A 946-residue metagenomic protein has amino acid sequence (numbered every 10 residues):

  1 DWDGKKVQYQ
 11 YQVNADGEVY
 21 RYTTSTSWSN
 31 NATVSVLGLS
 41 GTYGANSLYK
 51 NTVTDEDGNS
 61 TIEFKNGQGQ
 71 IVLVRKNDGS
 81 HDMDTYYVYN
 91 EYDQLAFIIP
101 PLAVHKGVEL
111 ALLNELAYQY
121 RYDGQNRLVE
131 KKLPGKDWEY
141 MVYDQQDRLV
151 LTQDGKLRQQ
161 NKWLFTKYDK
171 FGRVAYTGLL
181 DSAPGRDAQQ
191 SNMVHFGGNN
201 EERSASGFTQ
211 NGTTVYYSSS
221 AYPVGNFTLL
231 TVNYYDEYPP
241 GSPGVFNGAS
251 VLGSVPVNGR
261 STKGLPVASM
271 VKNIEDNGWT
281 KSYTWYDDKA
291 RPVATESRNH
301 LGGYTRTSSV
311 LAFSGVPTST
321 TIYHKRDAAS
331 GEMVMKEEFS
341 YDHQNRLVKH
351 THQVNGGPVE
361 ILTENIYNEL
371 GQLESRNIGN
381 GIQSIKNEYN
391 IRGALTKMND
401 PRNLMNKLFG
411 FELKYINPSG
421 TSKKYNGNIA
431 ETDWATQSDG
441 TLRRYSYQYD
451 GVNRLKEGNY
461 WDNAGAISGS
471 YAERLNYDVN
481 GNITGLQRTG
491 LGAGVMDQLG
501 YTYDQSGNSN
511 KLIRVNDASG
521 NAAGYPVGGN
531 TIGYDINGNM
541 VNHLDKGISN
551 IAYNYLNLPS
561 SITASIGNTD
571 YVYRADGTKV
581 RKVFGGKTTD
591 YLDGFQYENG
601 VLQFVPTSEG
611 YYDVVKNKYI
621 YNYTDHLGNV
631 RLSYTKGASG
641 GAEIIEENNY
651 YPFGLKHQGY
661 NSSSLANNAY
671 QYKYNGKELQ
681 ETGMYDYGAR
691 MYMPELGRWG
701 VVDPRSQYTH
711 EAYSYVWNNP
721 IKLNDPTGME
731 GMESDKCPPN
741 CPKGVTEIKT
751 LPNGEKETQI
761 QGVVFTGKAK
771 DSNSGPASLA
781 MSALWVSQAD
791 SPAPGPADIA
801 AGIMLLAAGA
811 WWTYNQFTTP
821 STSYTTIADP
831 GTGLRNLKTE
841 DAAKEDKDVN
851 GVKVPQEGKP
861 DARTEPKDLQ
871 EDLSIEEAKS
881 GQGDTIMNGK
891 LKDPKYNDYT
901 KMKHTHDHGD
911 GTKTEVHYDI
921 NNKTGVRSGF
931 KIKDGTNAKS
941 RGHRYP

Functional and structural regions predicted by a protein language model:
D1-W2, V53, E63, V74 (+21 more regions): Beta-strand-dense domains in secreted/periplasmic systems and polymorphic toxin scaffolds
S40-G41, F97, A103-V104, N406-P418 (+6 more regions): A motif-centric feature for acidic-aromatic and gly/ser/thr-rich catalytic loops and repeats
Y43-K136, V245-I361, N365, L373-E374 (+6 more regions): Beta-propeller domains
S47-T54, K132-P134, Q153-R158, V271-K272 (+8 more regions): Short, well-ordered junction/capping motifs at the entry into regular secondary structure
Y120-Y122, Y143, D147, Y168 (+10 more regions): Surface-exposed coil/loop segments, especially low-complexity Tyr/Gly/Ser/Thr-rich stretches in secreted/surface
E643-G659, G683-M684, G688-R690, P694-K756 (+3 more regions): Short turn/helix-capping motifs enriched in Asx and small/polar residues
G731, K743, I748-K749, K756-E840: Hydrophobic, gly/ala-rich membrane-insertion helices/peptides used by toxins and envelope proteins
C737, K768-S774, Y814-P946: Catalytic toxin/effector domains delivered as secreted proteins or via bacterial secretion systems
